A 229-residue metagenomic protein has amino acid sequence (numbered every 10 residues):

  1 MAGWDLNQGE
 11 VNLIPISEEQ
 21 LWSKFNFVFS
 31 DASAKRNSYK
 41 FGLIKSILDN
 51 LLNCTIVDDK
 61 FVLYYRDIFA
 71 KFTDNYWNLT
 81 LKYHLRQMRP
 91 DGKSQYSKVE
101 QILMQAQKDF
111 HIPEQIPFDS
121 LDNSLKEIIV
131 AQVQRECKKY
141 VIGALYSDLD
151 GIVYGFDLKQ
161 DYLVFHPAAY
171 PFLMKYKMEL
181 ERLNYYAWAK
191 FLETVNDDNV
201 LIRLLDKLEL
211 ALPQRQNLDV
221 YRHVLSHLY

Functional and structural regions predicted by a protein language model:
A2-L228: Mixed-charge, low-complexity interaction segments
